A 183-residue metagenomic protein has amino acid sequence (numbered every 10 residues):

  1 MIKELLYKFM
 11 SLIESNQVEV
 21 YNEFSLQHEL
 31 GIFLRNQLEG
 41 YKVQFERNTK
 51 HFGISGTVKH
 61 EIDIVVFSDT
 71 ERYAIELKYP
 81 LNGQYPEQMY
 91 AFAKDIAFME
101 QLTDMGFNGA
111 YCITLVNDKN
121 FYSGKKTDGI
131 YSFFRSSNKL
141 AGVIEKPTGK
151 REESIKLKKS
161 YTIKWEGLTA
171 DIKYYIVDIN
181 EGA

Functional and structural regions predicted by a protein language model:
I2-N48: Acidic-basic catalytic patches of nuclease active cores, encompassing PD-(D/E)XK and other metal-cofactor nuclease
M10-E14, F45-G56, H60, S136 (+3 more regions): N-terminal intrinsically disordered, cationic/polar leader segments that include organellar targeting peptides
Y41-Y73, S160-L168: Active-site metal-binding core of divalent-cation-utilizing nuclease and nuclease-like domains
I64-G83, M99: Conserved catalytic cores of phosphodiester-cleaving nucleases, focusing on short active-site segments
N82-T103: Mg2+/Mn2+-dependent nuclease catalytic core
Q84-Y90, Y122-F133: Short, flexible/disordered intra-domain loops and linkers
T103-I130: Nucleic-acid nuclease catalytic cores
D128-A183: Non-catalytic C-terminal interaction segments of nucleic acid-processing enzymes
